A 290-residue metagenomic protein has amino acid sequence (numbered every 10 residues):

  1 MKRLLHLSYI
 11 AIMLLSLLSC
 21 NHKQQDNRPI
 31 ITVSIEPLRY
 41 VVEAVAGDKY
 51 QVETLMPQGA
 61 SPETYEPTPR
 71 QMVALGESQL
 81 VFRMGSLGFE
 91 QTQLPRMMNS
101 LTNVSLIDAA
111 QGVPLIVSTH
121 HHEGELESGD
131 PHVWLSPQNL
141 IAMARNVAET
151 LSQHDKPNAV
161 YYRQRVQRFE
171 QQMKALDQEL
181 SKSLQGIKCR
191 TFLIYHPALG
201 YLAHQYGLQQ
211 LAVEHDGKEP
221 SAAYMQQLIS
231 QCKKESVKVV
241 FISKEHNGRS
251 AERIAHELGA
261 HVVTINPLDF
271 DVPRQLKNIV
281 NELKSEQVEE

Functional and structural regions predicted by a protein language model:
M1-S8: Bacterial N-terminal signal peptides that target proteins for export
S8-S16: Bacterial N-terminal signal peptides
C20-E290: Extracytoplasmic metal-acquisition and chelation regions
